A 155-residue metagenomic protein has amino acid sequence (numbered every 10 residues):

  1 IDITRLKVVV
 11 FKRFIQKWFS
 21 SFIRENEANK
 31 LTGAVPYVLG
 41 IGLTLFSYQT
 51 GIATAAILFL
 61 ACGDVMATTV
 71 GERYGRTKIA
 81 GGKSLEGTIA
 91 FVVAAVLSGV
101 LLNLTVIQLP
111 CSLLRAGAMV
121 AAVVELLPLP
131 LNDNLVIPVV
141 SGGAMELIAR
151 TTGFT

Functional and structural regions predicted by a protein language model:
D2-L102, L109-T151: Interhelical loop and helix-boundary elements at the membrane-water interface of polytopic inner-membrane proteins
